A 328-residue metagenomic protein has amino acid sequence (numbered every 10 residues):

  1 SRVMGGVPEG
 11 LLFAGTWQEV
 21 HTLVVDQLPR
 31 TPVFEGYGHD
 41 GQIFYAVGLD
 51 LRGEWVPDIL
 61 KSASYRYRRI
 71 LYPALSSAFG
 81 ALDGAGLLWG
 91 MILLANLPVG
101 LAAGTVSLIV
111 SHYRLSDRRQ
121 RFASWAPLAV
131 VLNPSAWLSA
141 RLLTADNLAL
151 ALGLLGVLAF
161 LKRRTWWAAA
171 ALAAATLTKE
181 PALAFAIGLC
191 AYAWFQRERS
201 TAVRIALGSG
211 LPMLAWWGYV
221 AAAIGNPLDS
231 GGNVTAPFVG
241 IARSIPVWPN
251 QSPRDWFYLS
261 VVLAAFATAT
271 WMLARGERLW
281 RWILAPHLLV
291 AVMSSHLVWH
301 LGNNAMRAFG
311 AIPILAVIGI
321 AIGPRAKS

Functional and structural regions predicted by a protein language model:
S1-V3, F185-L289: Membrane-lumen/periplasm interface segments of specific transmembrane helices in polyprenyl phosphate-linked
G38-V56, K61-G84, P181, A311: Short hydrophobic/aromatic helix or loop-helix immediately within or flanking a transmembrane segment in polytopic
S64, R68, F79, G86-L97 (+4 more regions): Membrane-embedded glycan-lipid processing machinery
S77-A78, G90-S116: Transmembrane-helix motifs of polytopic, lipid-linked glycan transferases
V99-G100, V110, R114, A123-L143 (+2 more regions): Transmembrane and membrane-interface helices of multi-pass, inner-membrane envelope-modifying transferases
T105, A129, S139, L148-W167 (+1 more regions): Specific aromatic-rich, kink-prone transmembrane helix
A126-P127, G153-A159, T165-E180, F185-A193 (+1 more regions): Membrane-interface alpha helices of multi-pass inner-membrane proteins
L301-R325: Hydrophobic/aromatic-rich transmembrane helices and adjacent perimembrane loops
